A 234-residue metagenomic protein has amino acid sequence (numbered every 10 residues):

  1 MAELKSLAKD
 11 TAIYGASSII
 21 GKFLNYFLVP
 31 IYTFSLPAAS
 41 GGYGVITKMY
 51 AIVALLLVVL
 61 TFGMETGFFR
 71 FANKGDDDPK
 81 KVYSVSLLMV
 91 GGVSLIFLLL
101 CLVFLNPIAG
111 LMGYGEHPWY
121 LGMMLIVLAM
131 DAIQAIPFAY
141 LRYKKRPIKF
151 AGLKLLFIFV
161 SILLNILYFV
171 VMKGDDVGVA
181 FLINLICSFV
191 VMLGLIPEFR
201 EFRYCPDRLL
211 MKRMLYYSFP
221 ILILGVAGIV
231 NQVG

Functional and structural regions predicted by a protein language model:
M1-L7, I148, G152, V177-L182 (+1 more regions): Interhelical loop/hinge segments that connect adjacent transmembrane helices in multipass membrane
A2-K5, T33-Y43, L56-V90, Y140-K149: Transmembrane-helix boundary and interhelical linker motifs in polytopic inner-membrane proteins
S6-E65, S94, L98-L102, I162 (+1 more regions): Signature of the first transmembrane helix
Y14, S18, T47-Y50, V90 (+6 more regions): Residue-level recognition of transmembrane alpha-helices in multi-pass small-molecule transporters/permeases
K22, Y26, L55-V58, L98 (+4 more regions): Hydrophobic transmembrane alpha-helices of multi-pass small-molecule transporters
I31-Y43, K144-K149, I158-V191: Membrane-interface helix-loop junctions in multi-pass transport and translocation proteins
L55, G91, L99, G113-Q134 (+2 more regions): Alpha-helical transmembrane segments of multi-pass membrane proteins
I96-Y114: Short membrane-interface helical motifs at transmembrane helix boundaries in multi-pass membrane transporters
